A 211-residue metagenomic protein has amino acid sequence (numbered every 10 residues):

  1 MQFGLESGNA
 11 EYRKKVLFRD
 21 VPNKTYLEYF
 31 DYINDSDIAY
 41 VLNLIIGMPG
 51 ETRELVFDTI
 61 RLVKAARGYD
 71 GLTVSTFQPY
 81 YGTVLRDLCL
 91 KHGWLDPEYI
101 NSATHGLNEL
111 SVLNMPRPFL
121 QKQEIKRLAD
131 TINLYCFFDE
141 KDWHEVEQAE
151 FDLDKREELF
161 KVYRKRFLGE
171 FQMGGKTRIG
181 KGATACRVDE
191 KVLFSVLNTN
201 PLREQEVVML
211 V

Functional and structural regions predicted by a protein language model:
M1-A10, R19-V84, T131-V146: Conserved C-terminal portion of the radical SAM core fold that forms the substrate/S-adenosylmethionine-binding
E11-V16, I46-E54, Y69-L120, E145-D154: Flexible glycine/acidic-rich beta-alpha junction loops that bind and position SAM and/or redox cofactors in anaerobic
E98, A103-V211: Radical SAM enzyme core and accessory elements
